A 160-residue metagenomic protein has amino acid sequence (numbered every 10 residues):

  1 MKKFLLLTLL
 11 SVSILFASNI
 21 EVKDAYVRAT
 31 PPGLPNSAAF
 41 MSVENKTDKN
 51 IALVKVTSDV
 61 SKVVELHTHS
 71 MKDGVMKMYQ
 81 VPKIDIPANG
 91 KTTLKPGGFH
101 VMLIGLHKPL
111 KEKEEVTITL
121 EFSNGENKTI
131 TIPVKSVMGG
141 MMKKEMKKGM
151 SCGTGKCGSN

Functional and structural regions predicted by a protein language model:
M1-F4: Positively charged n-region of N-terminal signal peptides that target proteins for export
L7-T8, D24: Short helix-onset patch at the extreme N-terminus, typifying the N->h transition of secretory signal peptides
T8, D85, K156: Conserved functional loop/turn residues at catalytic and ligand-binding sites
L9-A17: Hydrophobic h-region of N-terminal signal peptides that target proteins for export in Gram-negative bacteria
N19-M146: Compact, glycine-rich, soluble single-domain proteins
G158-N160: Short, solvent-exposed mixed-charge patches
